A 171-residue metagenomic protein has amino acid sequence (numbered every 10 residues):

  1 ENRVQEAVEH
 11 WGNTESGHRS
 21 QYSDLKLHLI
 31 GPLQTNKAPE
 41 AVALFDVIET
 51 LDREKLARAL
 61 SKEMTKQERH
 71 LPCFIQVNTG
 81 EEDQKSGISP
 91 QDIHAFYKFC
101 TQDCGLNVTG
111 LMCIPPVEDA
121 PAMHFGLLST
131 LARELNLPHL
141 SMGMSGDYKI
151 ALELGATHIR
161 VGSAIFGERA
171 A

Functional and structural regions predicted by a protein language model:
E1-P138, M144-G146, L152-L154: Conserved alpha/beta-domain cores
G143, S163: Short Ser/Thr-rich beta->loop micro-motif in glycosyltransferases that lines and helps position the nucleotide-sugar
L152, I165-A171: Expand to "…catalyze enediolate/carbanion chemistry for C-C bond making/breaking, isomerization, decarboxylation
G155, G162: Active-site-proximal glycine-rich helix-loop-beta segment
